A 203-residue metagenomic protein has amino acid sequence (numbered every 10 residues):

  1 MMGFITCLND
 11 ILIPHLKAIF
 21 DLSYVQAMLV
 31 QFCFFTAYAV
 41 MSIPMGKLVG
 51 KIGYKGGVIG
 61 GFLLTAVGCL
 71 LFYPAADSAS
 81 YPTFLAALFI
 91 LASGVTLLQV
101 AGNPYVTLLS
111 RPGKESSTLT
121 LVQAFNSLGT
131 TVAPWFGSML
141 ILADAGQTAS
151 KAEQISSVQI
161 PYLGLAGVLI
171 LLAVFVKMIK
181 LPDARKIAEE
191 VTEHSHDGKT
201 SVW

Functional and structural regions predicted by a protein language model:
M1-K17, A133: Extracytoplasmic
L29-K47: Central cavity-lining transmembrane alpha-helices of secondary-active solute carriers, predominantly the Major
L63-S78: C-terminal ends and interior cores of transmembrane alpha-helices in multi-pass membrane transporters/permeases
L97-R111: Intracellular juxtamembrane helix-capping segments at the cytosolic ends of symmetry-related transmembrane helices
K114-L142: Glycine-rich segments within core transmembrane alpha-helices of 12-TM secondary carriers
G137-G146, L163-E190: C-terminal membrane-cytosol helix-exit motif in multi-pass small-molecule transporters
